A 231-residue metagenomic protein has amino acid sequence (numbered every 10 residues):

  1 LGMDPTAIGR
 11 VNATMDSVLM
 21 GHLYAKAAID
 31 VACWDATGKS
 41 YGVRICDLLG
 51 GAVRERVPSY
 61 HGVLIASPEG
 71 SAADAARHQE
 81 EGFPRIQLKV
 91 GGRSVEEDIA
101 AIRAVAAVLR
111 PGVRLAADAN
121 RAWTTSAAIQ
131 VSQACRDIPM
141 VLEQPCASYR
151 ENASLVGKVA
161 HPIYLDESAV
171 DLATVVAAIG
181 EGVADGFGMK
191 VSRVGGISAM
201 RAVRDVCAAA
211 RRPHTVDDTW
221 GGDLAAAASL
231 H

Functional and structural regions predicted by a protein language model:
L1-S40: Metal- or metallocofactor-binding catalytic centers and their adjacent structured scaffolds across diverse enzyme
D16, S40-I65: N-terminal small/glycine-rich loop or linker at the start of catalytic domains across soluble metabolic enzymes
L23, E55-G70, V90-G91, N120-T124 (+1 more regions): Active-site mouth loops of central-metabolism enzymes
V43-R44, R54-S59, E81-P84, P111-G112 (+2 more regions): Short coil/turn connectors at secondary-structure junctions
V53, V57-S59, I65-R77, S94-L109: Active-site loop-helix segments enriched in His/Asp/Glu that coordinate and activate a nucleophilic water at divalent
R77-K89: Catalytic domains of carbohydrate-active enzymes, especially glycoside hydrolases
L88, R93-A227: Catalytic core of soluble alpha/beta enzymes
S229-H231: Oxidoreductase and adenylate-handling cofactor-binding alpha/beta cores
